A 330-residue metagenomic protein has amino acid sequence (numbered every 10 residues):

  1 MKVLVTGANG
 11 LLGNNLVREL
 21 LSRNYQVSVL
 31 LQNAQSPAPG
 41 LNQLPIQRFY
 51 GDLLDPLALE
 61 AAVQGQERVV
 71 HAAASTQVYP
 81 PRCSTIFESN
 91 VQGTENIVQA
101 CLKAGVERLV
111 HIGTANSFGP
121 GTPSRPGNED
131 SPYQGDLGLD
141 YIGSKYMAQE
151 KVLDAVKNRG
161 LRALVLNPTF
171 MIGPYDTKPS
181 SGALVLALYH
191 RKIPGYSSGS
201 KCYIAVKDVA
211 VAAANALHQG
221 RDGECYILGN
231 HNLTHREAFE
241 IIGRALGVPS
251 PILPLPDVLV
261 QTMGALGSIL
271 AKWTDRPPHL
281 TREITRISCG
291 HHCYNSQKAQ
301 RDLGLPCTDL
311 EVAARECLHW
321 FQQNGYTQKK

Functional and structural regions predicted by a protein language model:
V3-R23: N-terminal Rossmann NAD(P)H-binding glycine-rich loop of SDR-like oxidoreductase domains
S36, N42-Q92, A100: NAD(P)H-binding glycine-rich loop region in Rossmannoid oxidoreductase-like domains and their noncatalytic homologs
S89-Y141: Conserved Rossmann-fold NAD(P)-dependent oxidoreductase catalytic core, especially the SDR/UDP-sugar
Q134-G135, L186-I204, D208: A conserved pocket-lining segment of Rossmann-fold NAD(P)-dependent short-chain dehydrogenase/reductase
G138-L164: Active-site Tyr-X1-5-Lys
M147, P179-S180, S197-L217, E224: Substrate-positioning beta->alpha
L164-G182: Flexible, glycine-rich beta-alpha linker
A212-H279, S296, R301, D309-K330: Mid/C-terminal beta-alpha module of Rossmann-like enzyme folds, strongest in SDR-family dehydrogenases/epimerases
